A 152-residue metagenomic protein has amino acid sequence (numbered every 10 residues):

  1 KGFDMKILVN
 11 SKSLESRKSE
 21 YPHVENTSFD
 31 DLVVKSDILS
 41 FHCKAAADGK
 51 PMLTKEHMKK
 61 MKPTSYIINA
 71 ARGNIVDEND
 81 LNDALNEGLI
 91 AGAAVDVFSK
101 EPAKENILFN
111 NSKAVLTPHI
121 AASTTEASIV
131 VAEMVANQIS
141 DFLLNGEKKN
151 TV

Functional and structural regions predicted by a protein language model:
K1-P63: Rossmann-like dinucleotide/phosphate-binding beta-alpha-beta segment
T64-Y66, A70-V152: Rossmann-like dinucleotide-binding domain for NAD(H)/NADP(H)
